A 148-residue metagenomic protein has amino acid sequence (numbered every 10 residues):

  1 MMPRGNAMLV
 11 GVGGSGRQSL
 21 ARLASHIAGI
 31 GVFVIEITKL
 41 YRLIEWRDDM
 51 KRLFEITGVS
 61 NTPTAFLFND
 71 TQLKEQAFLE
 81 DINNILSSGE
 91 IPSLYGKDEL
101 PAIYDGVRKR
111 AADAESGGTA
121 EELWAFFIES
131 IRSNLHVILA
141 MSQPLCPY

Functional and structural regions predicted by a protein language model:
M1-Y148: Conformational switch/transducer regions in large eukaryotic molecular machines and scaffolds
